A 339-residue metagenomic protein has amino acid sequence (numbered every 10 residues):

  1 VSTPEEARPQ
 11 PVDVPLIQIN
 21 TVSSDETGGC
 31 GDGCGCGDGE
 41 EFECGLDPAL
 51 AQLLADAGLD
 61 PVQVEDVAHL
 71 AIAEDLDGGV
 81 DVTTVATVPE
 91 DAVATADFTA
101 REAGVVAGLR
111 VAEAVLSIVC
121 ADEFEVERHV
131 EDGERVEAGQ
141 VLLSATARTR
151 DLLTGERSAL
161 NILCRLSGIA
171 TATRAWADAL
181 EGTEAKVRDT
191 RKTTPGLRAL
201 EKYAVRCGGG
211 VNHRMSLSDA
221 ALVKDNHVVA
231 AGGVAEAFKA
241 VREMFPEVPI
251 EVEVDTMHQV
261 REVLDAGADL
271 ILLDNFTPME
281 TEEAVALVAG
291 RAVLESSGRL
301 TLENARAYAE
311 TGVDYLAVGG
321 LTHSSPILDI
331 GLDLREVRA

Functional and structural regions predicted by a protein language model:
S2, E6-A7: Extreme N-terminal basic, low-complexity initiation segments that serve as generic localization/processing leaders
R8-C44: Histidine-centered metal-binding segments
C30, F42-A266, M279-L287, V293-E295 (+3 more regions): Acidic/glycine-rich phosphate/pyrophosphate-binding loops and surrounding catalytic core that coordinate Mg2+
L270: Conserved phosphoryl-transfer motifs of two-component systems
F276: Positively charged, low-complexity, intrinsically disordered RNA-binding extensions
G320-A339: Short, charged, intrinsically disordered terminal tails
